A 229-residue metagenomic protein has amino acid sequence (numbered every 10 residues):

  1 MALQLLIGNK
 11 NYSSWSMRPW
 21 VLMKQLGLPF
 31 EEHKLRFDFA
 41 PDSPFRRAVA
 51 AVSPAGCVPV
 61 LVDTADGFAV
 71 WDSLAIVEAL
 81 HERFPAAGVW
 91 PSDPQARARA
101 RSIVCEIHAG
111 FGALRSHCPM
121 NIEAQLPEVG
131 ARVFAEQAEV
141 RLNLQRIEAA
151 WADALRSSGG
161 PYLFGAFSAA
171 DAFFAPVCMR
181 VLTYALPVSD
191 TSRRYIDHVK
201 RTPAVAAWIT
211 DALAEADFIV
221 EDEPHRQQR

Functional and structural regions predicted by a protein language model:
M1-F134: GST-like domain detector, emphasizing the conserved glutathione-binding G-site in the N-terminal thioredoxin-like
L5-I7, H33, G165, L182-T183 (+1 more regions): Short, contiguous strand/loop micro-motifs
R36-D38, Y195, L213: Conserved beta-strand edge residues that scaffold enzyme active sites
H81, V177-C178, I209: Active-site-flanking alpha-helical
A87-S92, R115-H117, G159-F164, A206-D211: Short, hydrophobic secondary-structure boundary micro-motifs
I107, F111-R201: GST-like fold's C-terminal all-alpha helical module
A212-R229: Acidic/histidine-enriched, glycine/proline-rich intrinsically disordered or flexible terminal extensions
